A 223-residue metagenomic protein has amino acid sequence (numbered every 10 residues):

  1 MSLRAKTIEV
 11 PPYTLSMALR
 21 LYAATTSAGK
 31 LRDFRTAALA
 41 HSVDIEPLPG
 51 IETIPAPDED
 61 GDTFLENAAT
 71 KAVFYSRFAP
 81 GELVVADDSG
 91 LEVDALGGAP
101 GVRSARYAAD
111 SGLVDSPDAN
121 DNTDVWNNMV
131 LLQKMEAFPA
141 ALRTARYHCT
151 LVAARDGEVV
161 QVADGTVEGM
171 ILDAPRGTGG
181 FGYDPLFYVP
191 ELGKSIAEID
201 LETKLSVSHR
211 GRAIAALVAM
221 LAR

Functional and structural regions predicted by a protein language model:
M1-S16: N-terminal amphipathic/basic-hydrophobic helices that include classical n-h-c signal peptides and signal-anchor
A18-Y22, A28-R223: Anionic-ligand binding patches
